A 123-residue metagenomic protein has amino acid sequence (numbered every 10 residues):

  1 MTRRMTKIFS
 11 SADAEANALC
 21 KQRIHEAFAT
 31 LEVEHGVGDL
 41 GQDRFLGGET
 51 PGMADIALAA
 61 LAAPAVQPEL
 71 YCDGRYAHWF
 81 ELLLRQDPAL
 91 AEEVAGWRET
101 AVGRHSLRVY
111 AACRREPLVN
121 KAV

Functional and structural regions predicted by a protein language model:
M1-V123: C-terminal alpha-helical interaction module
